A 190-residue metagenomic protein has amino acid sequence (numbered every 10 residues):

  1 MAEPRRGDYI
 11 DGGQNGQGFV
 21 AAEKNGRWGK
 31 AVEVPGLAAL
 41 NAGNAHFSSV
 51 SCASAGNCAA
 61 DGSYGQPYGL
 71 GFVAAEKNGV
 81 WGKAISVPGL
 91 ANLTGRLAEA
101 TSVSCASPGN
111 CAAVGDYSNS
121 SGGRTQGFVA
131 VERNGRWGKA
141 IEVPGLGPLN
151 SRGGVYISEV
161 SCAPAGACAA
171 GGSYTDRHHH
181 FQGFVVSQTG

Functional and structural regions predicted by a protein language model:
M1-G190: Residue-level hotspots at or immediately adjacent to binding/recognition sites across diverse folds
